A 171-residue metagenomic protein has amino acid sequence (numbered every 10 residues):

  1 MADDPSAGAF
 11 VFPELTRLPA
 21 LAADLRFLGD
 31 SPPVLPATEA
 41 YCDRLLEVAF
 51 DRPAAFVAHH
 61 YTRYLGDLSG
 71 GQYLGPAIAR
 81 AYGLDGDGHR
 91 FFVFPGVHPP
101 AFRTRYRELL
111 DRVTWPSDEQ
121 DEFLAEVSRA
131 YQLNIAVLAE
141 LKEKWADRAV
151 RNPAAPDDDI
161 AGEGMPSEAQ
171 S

Functional and structural regions predicted by a protein language model:
M1-S171: Metal- and O2-centered redox machinery and metal/ROS homeostasis
